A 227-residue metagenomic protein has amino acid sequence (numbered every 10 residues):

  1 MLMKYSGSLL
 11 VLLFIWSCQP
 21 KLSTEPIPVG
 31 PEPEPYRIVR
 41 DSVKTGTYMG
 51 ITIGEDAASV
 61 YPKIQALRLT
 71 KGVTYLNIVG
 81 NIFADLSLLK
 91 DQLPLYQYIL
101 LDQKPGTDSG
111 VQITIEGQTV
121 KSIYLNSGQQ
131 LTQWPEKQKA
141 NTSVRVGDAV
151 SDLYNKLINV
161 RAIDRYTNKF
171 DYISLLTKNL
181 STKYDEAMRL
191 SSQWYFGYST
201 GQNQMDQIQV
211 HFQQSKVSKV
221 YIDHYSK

Functional and structural regions predicted by a protein language model:
M3-L10: Sec-dependent signal peptide recognition, specifically the positively charged N-region followed immediately by
F14-S17: C-terminal motif of bacterial Sec signal peptides marking the signal peptidase cleavage site
Q19-L22: Bacterial signal peptide processing site
E25-G30, S42, A57-T119, R145-Q214 (+1 more regions): A cross-family detector of function-defining hotspots
E32-S42, T47: N-terminal, post-cleavage mature segments of outer-membrane and organellar outer-membrane proteins involved
K44-I51, L100-L101, E136-V144: Second-shell loop/turn segments in exported
S122-E136: Well-structured core secondary-structure elements of compact alpha/beta domains
